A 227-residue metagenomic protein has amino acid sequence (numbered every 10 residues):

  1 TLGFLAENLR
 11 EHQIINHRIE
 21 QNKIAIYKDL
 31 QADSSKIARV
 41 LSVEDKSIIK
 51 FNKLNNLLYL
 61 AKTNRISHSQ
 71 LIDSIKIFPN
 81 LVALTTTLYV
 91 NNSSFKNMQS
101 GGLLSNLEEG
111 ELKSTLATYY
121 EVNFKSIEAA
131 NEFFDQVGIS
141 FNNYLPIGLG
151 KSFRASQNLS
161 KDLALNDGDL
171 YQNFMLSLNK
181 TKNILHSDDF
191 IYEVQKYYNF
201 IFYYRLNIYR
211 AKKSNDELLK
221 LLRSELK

Functional and structural regions predicted by a protein language model:
L5-K227: Long, hydrophobic alpha-helical segments that serve as membrane-spanning/inserting helices
